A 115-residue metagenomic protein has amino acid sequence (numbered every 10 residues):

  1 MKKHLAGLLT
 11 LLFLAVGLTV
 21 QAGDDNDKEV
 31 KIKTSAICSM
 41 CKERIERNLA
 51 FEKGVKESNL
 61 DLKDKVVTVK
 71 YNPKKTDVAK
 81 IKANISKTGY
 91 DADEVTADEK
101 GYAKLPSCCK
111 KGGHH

Functional and structural regions predicted by a protein language model:
M1-N26: Bacterial Sec-dependent N-terminal signal peptides
D24-H115: Mature soluble domains of exported/periplasmic/lumenal proteins and thiol-rich metal-chelating peptides
